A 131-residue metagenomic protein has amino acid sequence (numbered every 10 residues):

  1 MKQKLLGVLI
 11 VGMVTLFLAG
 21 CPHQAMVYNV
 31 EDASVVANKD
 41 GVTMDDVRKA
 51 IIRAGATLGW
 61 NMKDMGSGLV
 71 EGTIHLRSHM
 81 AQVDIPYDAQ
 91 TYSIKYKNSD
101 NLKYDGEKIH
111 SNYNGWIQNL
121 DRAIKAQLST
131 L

Functional and structural regions predicted by a protein language model:
M1-L9: Bacterial N-terminal signal peptides that target proteins for export
I10-T15: Hydrophobic helical h-region of N-terminal Sec-dependent signal peptides in bacterial secretory/periplasmic proteins
L16-G20: C-terminal motif of bacterial Sec signal peptides marking the signal peptidase cleavage site
P22-L131: Ser/Thr-rich, low-complexity intrinsically disordered terminal regions
